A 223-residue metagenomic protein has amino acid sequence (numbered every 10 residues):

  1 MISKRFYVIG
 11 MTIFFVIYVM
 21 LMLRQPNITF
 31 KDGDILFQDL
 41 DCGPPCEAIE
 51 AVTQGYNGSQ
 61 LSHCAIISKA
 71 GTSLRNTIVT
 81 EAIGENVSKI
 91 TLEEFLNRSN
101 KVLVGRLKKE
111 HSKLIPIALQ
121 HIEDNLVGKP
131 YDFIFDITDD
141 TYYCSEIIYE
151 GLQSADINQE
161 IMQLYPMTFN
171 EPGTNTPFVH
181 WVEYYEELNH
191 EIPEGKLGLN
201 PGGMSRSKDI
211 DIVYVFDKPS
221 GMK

Functional and structural regions predicted by a protein language model:
M1-R5: Positively charged n-region of N-terminal signal peptides that target proteins for export
Y7-K223: Cysteine-nucleophile amide-bond enzymes
